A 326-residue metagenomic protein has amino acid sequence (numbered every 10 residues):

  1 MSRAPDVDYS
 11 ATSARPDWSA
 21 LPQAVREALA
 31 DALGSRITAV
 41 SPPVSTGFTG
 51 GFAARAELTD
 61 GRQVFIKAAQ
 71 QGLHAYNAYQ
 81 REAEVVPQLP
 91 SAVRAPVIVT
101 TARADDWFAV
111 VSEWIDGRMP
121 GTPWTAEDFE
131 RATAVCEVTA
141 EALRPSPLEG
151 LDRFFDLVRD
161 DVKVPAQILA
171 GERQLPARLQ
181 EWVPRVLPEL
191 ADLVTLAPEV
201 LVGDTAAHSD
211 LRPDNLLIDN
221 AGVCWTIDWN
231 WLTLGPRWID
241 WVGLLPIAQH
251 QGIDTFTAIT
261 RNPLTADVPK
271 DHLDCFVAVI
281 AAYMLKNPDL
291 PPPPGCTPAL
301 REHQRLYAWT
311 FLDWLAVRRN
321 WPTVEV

Functional and structural regions predicted by a protein language model:
M1-V40: Juxta-kinase regulatory segment immediately upstream of eukaryotic protein kinase catalytic domains
S2-R3, M119-V183, V202-D204, T233: A cross-family kinase active-site recognition segment
S13, T255-F256, M284-V326: ATP/Mg2+ or Mg2+-diphosphate-binding catalytic cores that bind nucleotide phosphates or diphosphates via glycine-rich
S45-L58, F65-I66, A191-I239: Active-site acidic catalytic loop and adjacent metal/ATP-binding pocket of ATP-dependent phosphoryl transfer enzymes
G47-G50, A104-F108: Short acidic/glycine-enriched loop/turn segments that link adjacent beta-strands
V64-D105, T122-V138, I239, A248: A conserved alpha-helical element in kinase catalytic cores
D106-R118: Conserved short submotifs of the Hanks-type protein kinase catalytic core that shape the nucleotide-binding pocket
W238-V268, V277-C296: Active-site activation/catalytic loop segments of kinase-like enzymes and analogous catalytic loops in related
